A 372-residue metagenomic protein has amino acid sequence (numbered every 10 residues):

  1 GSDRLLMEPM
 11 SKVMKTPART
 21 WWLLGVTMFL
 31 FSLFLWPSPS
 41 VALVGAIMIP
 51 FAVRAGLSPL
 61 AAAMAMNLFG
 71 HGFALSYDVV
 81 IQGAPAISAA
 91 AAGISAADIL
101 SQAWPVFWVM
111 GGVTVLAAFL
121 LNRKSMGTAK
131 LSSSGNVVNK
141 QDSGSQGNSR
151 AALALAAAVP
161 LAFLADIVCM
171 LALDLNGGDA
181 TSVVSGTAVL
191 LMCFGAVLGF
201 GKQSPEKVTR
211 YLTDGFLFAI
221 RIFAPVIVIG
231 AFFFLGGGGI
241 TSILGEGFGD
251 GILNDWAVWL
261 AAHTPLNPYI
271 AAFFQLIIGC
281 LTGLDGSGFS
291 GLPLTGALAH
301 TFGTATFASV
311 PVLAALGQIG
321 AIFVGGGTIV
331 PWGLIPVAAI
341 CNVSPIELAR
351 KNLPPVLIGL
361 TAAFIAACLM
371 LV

Functional and structural regions predicted by a protein language model:
G1-A55, K202-F302: Membrane-embedded alpha-helical segments and adjacent helix-loop junctions characteristic of multi-pass solute
A18-S32, L57-A74, I99-W104, W108 (+2 more regions): Alpha-helical transmembrane segments of multi-pass membrane proteins
T20, L24-M28, V106, M110 (+13 more regions): Alpha-helical transmembrane segments in multi-pass membrane proteins
R54-M64, L198-V208, A308-V312, I329-K351: Alpha-helical transmembrane segments
A84-D98, L131-S145, C169-G178, G245-W259: Inter-helical loop and helix-membrane interface segments of multi-pass membrane transporters/permeases
S88, A92-G147, G320-V372: Juxtamembrane and boundary regions of transmembrane helices in multi-pass small-molecule transporters and channels
S101-D214, V372: Long, contiguous bundles of hydrophobic transmembrane helices that form the permeation core of multi-pass
A158-C169, I220-L235, T361-A362: Selective recognition of specific alpha-helical transmembrane segments in multi-pass small-molecule
